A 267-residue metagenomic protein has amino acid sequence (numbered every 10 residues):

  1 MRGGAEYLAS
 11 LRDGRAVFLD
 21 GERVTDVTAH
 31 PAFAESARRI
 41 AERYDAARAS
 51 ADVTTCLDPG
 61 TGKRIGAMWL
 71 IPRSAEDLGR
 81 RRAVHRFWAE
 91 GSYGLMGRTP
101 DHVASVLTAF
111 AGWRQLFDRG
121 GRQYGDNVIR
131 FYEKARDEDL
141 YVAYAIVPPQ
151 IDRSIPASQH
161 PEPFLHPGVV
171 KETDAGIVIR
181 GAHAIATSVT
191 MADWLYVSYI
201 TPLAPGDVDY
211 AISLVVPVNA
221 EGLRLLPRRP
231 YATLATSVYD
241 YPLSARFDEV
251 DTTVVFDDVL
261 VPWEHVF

Functional and structural regions predicted by a protein language model:
M1-P59: Acidic/polar, glycine-rich intrinsically disordered N-terminal extensions of enzymes
L19, A143-I146, V178-R180: General beta-strand structural signal in soluble alpha/beta enzymes
L19, G112-F117, S237-Y239: Glycine- and acidic
H30-A34, G60-I71, A157-H160: Glycine-rich loop at the start of a catalytic domain that most often binds anionic cofactors/ligands
A34, R38, E133-R136, V178: Generic structural signal for well-ordered, non-transmembrane alpha-helical segments in soluble/cytosolic regions
D45-V142: Internal helix-loop-helix
D139-D152: A short, Trp-centered hydrophobic/proline-enriched beta-strand micro-motif
P149-F267: FAD-binding core of flavoproteins
